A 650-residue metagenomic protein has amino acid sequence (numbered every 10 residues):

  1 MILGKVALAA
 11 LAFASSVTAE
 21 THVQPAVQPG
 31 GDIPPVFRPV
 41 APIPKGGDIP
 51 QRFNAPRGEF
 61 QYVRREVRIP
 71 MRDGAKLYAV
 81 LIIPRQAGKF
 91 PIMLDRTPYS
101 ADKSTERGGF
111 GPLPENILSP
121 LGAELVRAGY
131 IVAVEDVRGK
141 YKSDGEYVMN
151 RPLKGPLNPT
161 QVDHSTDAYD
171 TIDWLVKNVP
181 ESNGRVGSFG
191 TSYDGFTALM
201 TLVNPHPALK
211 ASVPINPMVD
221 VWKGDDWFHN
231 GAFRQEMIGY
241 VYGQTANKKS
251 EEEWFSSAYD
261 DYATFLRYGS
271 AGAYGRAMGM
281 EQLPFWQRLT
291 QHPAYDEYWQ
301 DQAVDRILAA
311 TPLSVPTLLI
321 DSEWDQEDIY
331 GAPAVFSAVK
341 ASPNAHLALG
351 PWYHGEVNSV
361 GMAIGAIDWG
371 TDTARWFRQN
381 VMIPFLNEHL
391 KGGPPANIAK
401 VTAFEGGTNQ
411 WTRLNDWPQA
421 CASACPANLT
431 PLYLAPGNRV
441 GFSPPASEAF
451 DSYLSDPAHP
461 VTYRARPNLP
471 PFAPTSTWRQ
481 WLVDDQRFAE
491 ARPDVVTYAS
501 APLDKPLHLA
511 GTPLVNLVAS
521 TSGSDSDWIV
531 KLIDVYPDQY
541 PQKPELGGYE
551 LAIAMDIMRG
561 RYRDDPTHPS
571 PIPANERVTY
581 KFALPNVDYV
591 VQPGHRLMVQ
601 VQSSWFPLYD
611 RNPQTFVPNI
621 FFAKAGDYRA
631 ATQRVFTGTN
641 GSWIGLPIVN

Functional and structural regions predicted by a protein language model:
P25-A41, R52-F53, E115-S119, R127 (+4 more regions): Accessory cap/linker subdomain of secreted extracellular hydrolases
P25-V40, V357, A363-N650: C-terminal, loop-rich substrate-recognition/catalytic regions characterized by aromatic stacking residues
I49-G88, A499, L503-K505: N-terminal cap/lid segment of alpha/beta-hydrolase-fold proteins
A87-N178, D226, S359-W369, R492 (+4 more regions): Cap/lid segment of the alpha/beta-hydrolase catalytic domain
P180-S192: Alpha/beta-hydrolase fold nucleophile elbow
G190-M200: Glycine-rich nucleophile elbow surrounding the catalytic serine of serine-hydrolase chemistry
L319-D321: Short beta-strand/loop motif that positions the catalytic acidic residue of the alpha/beta-hydrolase fold
Q326-P333: Conserved alpha/beta-hydrolase "acid-adjacent" motif
